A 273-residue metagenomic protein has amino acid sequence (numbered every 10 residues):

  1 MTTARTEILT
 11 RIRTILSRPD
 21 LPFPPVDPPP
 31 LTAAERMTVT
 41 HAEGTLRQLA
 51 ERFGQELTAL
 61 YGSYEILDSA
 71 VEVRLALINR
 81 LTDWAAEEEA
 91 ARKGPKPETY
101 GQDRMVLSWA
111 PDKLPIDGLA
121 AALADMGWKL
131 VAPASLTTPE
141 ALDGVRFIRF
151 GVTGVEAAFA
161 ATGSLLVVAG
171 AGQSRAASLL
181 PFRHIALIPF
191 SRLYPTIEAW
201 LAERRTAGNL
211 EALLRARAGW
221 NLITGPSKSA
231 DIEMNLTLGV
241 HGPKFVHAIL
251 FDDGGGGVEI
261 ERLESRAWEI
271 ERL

Functional and structural regions predicted by a protein language model:
M1-L273: The feature marks the mature, well-folded catalytic cores of soluble enzymes
